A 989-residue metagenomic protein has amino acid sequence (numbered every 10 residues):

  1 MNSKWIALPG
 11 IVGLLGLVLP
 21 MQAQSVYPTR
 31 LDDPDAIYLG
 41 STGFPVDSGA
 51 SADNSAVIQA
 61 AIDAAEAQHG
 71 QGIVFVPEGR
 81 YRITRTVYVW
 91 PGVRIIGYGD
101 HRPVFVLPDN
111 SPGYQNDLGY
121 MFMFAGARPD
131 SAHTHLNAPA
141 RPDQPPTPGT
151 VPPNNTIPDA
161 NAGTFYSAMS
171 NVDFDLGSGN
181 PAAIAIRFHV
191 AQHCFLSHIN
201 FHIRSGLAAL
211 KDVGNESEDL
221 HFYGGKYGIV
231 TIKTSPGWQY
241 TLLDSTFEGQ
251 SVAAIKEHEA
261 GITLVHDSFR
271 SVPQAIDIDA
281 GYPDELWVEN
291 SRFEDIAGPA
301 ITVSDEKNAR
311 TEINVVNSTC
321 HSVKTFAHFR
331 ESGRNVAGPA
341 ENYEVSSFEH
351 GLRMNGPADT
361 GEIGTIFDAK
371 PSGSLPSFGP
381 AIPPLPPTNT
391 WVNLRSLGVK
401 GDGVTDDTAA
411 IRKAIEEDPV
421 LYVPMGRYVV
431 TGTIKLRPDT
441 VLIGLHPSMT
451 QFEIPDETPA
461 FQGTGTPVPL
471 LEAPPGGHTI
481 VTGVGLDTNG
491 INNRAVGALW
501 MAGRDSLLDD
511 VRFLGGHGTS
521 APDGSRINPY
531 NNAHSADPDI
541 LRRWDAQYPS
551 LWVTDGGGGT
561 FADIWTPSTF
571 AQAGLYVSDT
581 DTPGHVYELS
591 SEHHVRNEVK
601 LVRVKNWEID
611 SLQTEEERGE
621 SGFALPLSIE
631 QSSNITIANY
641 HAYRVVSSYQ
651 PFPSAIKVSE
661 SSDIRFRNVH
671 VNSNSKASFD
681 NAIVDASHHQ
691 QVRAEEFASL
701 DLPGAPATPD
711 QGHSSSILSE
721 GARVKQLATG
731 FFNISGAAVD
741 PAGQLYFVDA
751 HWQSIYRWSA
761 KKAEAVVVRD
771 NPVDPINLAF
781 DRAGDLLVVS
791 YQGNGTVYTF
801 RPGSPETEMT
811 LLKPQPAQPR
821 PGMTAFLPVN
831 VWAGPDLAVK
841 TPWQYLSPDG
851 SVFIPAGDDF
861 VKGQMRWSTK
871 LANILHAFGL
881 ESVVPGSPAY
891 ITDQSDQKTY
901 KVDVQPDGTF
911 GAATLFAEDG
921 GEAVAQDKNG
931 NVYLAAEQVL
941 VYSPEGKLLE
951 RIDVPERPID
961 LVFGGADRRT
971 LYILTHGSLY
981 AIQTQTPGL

Functional and structural regions predicted by a protein language model:
N2-P77, I83-G177, A182-A185, Q192-S197 (+13 more regions): Extracellular "leader-to-stem" segments immediately downstream of a signal peptide or signal-anchor in secreted/lumenal
I73-R80, T84-T86, R94-I96, Y422-T433 (+4 more regions): Conserved metal-binding segment of the jelly-roll/cupin
H101, Q192, G225, S251 (+19 more regions): A generic "binding-loop/recognition-motif" signal
K226, D581, K605-D610, T614-A638 (+2 more regions): Long, distal/terminal scaffolding or interaction modules with repetitive or compositionally biased sequence
A280, D305, M425, H446 (+9 more regions): Active-site proximal loops enriched in glycine and acidic residues that flank catalytic Cys/His/Asp and coordinate
Y422, R427, V577, H585-L601 (+1 more regions): C-terminal, well-structured subdomains that either form a transmembrane helix-short loop-helix hairpin in multi-pass
A562-S568, Q572-G574, G584: Active-site-proximal segments of catalytic enzyme domains that coordinate small-molecule cofactors or metal ions
A707-L989: Sequence-structural signature of mature extracellular/luminal beta-sheet repeat domains, prominently beta-propellers
